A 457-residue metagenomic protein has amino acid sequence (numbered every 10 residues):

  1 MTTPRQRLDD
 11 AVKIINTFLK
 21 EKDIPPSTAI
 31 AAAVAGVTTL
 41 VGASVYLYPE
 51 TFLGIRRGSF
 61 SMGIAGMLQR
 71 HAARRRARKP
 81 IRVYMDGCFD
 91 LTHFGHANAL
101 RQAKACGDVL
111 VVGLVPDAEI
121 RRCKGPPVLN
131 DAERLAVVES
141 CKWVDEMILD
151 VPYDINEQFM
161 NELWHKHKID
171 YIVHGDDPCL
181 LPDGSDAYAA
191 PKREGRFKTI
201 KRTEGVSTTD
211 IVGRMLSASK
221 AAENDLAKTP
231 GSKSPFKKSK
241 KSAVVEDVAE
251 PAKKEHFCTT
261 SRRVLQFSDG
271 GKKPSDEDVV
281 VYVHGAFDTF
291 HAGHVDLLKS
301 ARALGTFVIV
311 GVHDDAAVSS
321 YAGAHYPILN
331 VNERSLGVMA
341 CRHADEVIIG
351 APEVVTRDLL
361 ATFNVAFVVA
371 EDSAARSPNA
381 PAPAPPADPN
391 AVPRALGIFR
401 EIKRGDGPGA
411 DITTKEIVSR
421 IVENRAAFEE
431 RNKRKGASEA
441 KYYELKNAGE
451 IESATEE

Functional and structural regions predicted by a protein language model:
T2-E457: Nucleotidyltransferase catalytic core that binds NTPs
